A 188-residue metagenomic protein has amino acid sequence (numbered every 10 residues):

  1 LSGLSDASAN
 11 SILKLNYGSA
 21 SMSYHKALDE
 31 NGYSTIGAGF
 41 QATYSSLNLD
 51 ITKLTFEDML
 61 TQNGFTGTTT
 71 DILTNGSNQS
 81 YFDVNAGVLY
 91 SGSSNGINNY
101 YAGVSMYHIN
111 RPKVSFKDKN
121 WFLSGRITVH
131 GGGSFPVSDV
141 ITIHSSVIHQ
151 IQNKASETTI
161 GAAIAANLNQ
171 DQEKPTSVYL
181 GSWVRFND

Functional and structural regions predicted by a protein language model:
L1-D188: Subset of outer-membrane beta-barrel
